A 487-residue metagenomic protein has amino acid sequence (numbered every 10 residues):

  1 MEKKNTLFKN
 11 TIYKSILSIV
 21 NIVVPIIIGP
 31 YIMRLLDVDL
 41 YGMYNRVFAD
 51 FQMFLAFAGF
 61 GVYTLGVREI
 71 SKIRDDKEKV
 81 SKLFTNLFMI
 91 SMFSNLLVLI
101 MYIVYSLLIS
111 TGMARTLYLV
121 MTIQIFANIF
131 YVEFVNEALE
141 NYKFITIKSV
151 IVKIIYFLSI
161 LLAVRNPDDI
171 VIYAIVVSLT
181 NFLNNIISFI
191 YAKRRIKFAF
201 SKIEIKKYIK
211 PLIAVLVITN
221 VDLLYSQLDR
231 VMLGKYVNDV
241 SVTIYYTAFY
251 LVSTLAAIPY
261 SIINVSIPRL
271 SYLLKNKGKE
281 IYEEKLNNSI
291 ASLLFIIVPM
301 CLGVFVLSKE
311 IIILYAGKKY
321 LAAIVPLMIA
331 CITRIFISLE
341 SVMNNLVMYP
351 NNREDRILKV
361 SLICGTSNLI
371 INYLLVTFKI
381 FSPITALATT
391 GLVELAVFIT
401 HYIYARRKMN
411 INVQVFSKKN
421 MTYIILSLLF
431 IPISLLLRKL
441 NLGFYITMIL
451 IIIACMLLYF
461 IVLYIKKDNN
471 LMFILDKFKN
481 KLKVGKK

Functional and structural regions predicted by a protein language model:
M1-K3, L7, K143-T146, I170-V177 (+6 more regions): Interhelical loop/hinge segments that connect adjacent transmembrane helices in multipass membrane
N5-Y63, L99, F157, V177 (+3 more regions): Signature of the first transmembrane helix
I19, A56-A58, T64, T85-M113 (+5 more regions): Alpha-helical transmembrane segments of multi-pass membrane transport and lipid-handling proteins
P30, G59-D75, A248, V252-I290 (+2 more regions): Helix-loop junctions and terminal segments of transmembrane helices in multi-pass membrane transport/translocation
M33-L40, L108-R115, L139-N185, E354-D355 (+3 more regions): Membrane-interface helix-loop junctions in multi-pass transport and translocation proteins
M89-V221, Q227, L435-L436: Hydrophobic transmembrane helix module of multi-pass membrane transport proteins
F126-K148, I332-I363, A405-R407: Membrane-interface junctions at transmembrane-helix termini in multi-pass inner-membrane proteins
I411-V413, S417-N420, I424, I431-K487: Membrane-proximal transmembrane or re-entrant/amphipathic helices at the cytosolic face
